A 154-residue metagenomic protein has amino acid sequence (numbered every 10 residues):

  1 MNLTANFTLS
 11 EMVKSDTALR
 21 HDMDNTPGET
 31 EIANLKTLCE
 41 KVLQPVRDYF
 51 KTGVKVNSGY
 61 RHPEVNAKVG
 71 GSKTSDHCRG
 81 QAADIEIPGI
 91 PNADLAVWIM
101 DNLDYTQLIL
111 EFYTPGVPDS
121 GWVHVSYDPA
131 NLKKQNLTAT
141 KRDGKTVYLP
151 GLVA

Functional and structural regions predicted by a protein language model:
M1-R47, D143-A154: Extracytoplasmic cell-surface/polysaccharide-interacting catalytic and binding patches
A5, T52, G121-V123: A generic secondary-structure signal marking the coil-to-beta-strand transition
L38-V42, V65, Q81, P91 (+1 more regions): Amphipathic alpha-helical interface surfaces
K41-G70: Extended, low-complexity, intrinsically disordered C-terminal regulatory tails of eukaryotic serine/threonine kinases
K55-N57, A82-E86, H124-S126: Structural recognition of the beta-strand scaffold that forms the well-ordered cores of secreted hydrolase catalytic
K68-C78, Y113-G116: Short, flexible, solvent-exposed loop/turn segments with mixed acidic/basic and small polar residues
K73-A93: Acidic, His- and aromatic-enriched active-site or binding-groove loops in soluble protein domains that engage sugars
I87-A154: Catalytic cores and adjacent binding grooves of peptidoglycan-active enzymes
